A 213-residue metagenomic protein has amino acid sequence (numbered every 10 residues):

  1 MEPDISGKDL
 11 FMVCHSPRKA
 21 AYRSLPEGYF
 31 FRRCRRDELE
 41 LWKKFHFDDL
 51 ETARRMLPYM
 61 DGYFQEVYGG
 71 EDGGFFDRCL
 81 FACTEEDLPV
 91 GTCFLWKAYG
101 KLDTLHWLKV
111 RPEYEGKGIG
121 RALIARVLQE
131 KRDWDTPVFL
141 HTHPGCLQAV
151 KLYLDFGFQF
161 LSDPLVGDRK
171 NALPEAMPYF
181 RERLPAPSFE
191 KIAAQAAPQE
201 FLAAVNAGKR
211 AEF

Functional and structural regions predicted by a protein language model:
M1-E27, R35: Acyl-donor-binding surface of acyltransferase catalytic domains
E2-D4, L128, L154-D163: Conserved acetyl-CoA-binding loop of GNAT-fold acetyltransferases
F30-K44: A short beta-loop-alpha structural element at the N-terminal edge of CoA-dependent acyl/N-acetyltransferase catalytic
C34, L108-V110, T142: Hydrophobic adenine-recognition pocket in adenosine-nucleotide-binding enzymes
F47-R111: A conserved beta-strand-loop-helix scaffold within acyl/acetyltransferase catalytic domains
V110, G116-K131, K151-D155: Conserved acetyl-CoA-binding loop-helix of GNAT-fold acetyltransferases
K131-T142: Conserved GNAT acetyl-CoA-binding A-motif
L140-V150, V166-M177: Conserved beta-strand-loop-alpha-helix junction that forms the acyl-donor binding cleft
